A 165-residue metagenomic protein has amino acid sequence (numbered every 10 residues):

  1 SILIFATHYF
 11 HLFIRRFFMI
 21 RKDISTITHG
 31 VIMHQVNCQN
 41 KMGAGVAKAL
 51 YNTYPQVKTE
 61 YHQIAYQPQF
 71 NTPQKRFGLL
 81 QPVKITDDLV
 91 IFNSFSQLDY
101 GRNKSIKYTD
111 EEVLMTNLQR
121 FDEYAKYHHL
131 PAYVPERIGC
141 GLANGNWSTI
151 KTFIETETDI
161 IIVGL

Functional and structural regions predicted by a protein language model:
I4-F5, F10-L165: Macrodomain-like recognition of ADP-ribose-binding/processing modules
